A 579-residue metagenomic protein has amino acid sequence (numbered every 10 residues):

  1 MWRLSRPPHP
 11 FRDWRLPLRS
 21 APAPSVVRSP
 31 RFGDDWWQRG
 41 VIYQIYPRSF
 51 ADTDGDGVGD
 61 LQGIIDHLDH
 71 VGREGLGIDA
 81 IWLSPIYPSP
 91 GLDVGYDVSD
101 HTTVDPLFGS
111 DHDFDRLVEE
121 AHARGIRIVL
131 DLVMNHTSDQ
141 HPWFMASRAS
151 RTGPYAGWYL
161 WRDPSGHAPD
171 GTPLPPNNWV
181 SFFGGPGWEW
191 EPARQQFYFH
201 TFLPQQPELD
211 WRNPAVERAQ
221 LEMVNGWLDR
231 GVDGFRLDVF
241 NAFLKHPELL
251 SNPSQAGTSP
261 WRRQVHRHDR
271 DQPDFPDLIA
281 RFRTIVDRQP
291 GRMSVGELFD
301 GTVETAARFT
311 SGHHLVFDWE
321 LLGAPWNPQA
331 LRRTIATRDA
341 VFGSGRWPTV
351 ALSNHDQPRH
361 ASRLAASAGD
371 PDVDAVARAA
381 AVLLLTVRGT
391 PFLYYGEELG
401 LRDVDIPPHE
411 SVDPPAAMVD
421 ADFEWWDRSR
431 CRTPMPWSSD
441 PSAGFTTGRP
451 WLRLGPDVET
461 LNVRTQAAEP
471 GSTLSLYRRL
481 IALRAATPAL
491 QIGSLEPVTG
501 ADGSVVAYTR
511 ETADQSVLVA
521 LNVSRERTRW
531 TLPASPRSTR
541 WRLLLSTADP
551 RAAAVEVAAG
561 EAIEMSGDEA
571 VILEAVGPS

Functional and structural regions predicted by a protein language model:
W2, F11-W14, L18-N225, D229 (+2 more regions): Acidic/aromatic-lined carbohydrate-recognition and catalytic surfaces of CAZymes acting on diverse glycans
F11-W14, W36-Q38, E248, P253-R270 (+12 more regions): Loop/helix patches that line or flank the sugar-binding groove of alpha-linked glycan CAZymes
V27-P30, D300-E304, R332-D339: Alpha-helical scaffolding within the catalytic cores of extracellular/periplasmic polymer-degrading hydrolases
R48-F50, Y87-S89, M134-N135, P204-Q205 (+11 more regions): Short, solvent-exposed loop/turn segments at secondary-structure junctions
I81, F235-L237: Hydrophobic residues within beta-strands of alpha/beta enzymes
P90-G95, T305-T310, T509-R510: Short glycine-biased active-site loop of nucleotidyltransferases that positions the nucleotide triphosphate and helps
A534-P550: Solvent-exposed beta-hairpin/edge-strand motifs
V555-S579: C-terminal beta-strand-rich structural cap/linker in extracellular carbohydrate-active enzymes
